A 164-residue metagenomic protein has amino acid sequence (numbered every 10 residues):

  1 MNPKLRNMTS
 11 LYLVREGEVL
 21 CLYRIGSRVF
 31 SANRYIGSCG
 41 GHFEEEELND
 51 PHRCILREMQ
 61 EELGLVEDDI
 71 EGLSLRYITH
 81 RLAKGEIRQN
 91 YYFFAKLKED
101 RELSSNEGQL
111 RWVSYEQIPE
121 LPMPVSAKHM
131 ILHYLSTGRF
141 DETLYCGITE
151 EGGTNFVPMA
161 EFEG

Functional and structural regions predicted by a protein language model:
M1-C21, H42-F43: Conserved N-terminal beta-strand and adjoining loop/helix that marks the start of the Nudix/MutT-like hydrolase domain
N7-T9, G17, Q89-Y91, G108 (+1 more regions): Change "...and in nucleic-acid phosphodiester-cleaving endonucleases..." to "...and in nucleic-acid processing enzymes
G17, T79-E102, L132-H133, T137: Active-site-adjacent beta-strand/loop module that shapes the phosphate/pyrophosphate-binding cleft
E18-Q60, Y145, T149, T154-G164: Conserved Nudix-box catalytic region and its N-terminal flanking loop in Nudix hydrolases and closely related
C21, Y92-F94, W112: Conserved hydrophobic/aromatic beta-strand scaffold that supports enzyme active sites
H42-F43, L97-K98, Y115-I118: Hydrophobic pocket-lining residues within nucleotide cofactor-binding pockets
V66-R76: A short coil-to-beta-strand element that immediately follows conserved catalytic motifs
L103-H133, V157-F162: NUDIX/MutT-family hydrolases
